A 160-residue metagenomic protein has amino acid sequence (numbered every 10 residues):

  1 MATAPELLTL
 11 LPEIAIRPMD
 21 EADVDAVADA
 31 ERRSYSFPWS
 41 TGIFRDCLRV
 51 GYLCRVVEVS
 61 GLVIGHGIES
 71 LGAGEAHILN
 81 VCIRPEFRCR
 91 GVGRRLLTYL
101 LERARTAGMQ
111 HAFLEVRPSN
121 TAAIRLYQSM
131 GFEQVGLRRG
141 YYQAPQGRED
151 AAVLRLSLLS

Functional and structural regions predicted by a protein language model:
A2-T3, F113-E115, E133-D150: Conserved catalytic-core motifs of GNAT/GCN5-like acyltransferases
A2-T3, L7-L11, A15-R88, R94-R103 (+3 more regions): Acetyl-CoA-dependent GNAT
Y52, E149-V153: Short hydrophobic/aromatic beta-strand or adjacent loop that forms the aromatic wall/cage of a ligand/substrate-binding
N80-C82, F113-E115, V153-R155: Short aromatic/hydrophobic contact patches that present stacked aromatics for nucleic-acid/ligand binding
L97, N120-A123, G140-P145: Short glycine/proline-centered loop/turn elements that form peptide/ligand docking sites
G108-Q110, E115-P118: N-terminal beta-strand motif that seeds the catalytic metal site of vicinal oxygen chelate
Y127, F132, L154: Conserved active-site tyrosine of GNAT-family acetyltransferases
